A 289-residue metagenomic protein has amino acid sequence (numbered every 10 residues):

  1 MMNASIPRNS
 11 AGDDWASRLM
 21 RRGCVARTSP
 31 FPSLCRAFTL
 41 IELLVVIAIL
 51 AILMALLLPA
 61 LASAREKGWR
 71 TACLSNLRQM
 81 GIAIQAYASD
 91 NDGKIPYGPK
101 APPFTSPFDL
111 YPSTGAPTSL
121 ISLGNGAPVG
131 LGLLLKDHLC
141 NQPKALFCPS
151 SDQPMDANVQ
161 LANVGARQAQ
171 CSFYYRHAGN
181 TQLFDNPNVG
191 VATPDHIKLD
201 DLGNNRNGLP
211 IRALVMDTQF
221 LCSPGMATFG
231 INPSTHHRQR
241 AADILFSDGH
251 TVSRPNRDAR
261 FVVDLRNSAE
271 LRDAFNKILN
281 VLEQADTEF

Functional and structural regions predicted by a protein language model:
M1-L40: N-terminal leader/signal peptides at the extreme start of proteins
M1-P7, R18, R65, L74 (+2 more regions): Generic N-terminal leader/processing signal
S5, A26, V46-I47, G190-A192 (+1 more regions): N-terminal non-cleavable signal-anchor helices
C35, R70, K136-D137: Short basic coil micro-motifs at the edges of alpha-helical modules that engage polyanionic partners
C35-R65: N-terminal single-pass transmembrane signal-anchor helix
L50, W69, R238: Generic anion/oxyanion-binding catalytic loop in active/binding sites
L56, R65-N76: Juxtamembrane interface helices immediately C-terminal to a transmembrane segment
L74, R78-F289: Short, well-structured segments within or immediately adjacent to enzyme catalytic domains that line ligand-binding
